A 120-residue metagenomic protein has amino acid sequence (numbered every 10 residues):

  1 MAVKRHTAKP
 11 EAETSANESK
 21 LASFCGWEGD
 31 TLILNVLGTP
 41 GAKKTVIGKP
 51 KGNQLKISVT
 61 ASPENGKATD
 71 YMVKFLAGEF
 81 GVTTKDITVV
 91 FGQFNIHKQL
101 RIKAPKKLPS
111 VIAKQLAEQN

Functional and structural regions predicted by a protein language model:
M1-K74, V82-T84, T88-F94, Q99-N120: Contiguous, often N-terminal, cationic amphipathic patches that form binding interfaces
A77: The alpha-helix within a helix-turn-helix
